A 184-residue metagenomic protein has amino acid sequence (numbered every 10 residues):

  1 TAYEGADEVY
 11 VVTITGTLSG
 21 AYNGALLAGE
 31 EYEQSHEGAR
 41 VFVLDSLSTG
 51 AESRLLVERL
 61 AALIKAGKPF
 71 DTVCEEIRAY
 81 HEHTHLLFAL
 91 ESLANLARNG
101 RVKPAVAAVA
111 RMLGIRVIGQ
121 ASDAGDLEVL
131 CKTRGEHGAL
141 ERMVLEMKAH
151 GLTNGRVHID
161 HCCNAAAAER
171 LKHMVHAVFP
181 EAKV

Functional and structural regions predicted by a protein language model:
T1-Y3: Glycine-rich oxoanion-binding loops at beta->alpha junctions
E8, T17-A21, A25-E30, H36-F42 (+2 more regions): Mixed-charge interfacial surface used for oligomerization/domain docking and macromolecular partner engagement
V11: Glycine/small-residue-rich loop that forms an oxyanion/phosphate-binding "nest" at active or ligand-binding sites
I14: Short, well-ordered beta-to-alpha junction loops that form the rim of enzyme active sites and present histidine/acidic
